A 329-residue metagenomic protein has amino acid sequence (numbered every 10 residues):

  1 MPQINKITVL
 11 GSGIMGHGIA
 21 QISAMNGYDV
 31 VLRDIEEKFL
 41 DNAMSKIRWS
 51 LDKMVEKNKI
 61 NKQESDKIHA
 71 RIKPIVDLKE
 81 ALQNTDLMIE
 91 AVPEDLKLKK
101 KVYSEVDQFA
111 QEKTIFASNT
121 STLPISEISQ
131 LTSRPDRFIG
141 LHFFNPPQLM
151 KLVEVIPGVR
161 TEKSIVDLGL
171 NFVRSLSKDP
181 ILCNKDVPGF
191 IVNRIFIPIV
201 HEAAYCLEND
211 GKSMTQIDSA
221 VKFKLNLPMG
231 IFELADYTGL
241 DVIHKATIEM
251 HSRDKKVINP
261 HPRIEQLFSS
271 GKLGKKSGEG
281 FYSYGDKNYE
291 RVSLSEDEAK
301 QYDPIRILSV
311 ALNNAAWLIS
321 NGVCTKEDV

Functional and structural regions predicted by a protein language model:
M1-D328: N-terminal glycine-rich phosphate-binding loop for ADP-containing cofactors
